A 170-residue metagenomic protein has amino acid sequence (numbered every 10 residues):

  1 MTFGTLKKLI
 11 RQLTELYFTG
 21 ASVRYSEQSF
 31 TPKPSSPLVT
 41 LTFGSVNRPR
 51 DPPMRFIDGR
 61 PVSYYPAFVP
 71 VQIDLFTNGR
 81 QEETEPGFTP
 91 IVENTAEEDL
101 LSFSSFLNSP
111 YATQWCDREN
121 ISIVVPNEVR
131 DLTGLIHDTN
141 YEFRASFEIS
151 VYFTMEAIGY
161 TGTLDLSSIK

Functional and structural regions predicted by a protein language model:
M1-P61: Small/polar-rich, solvent-exposed N-terminal microdomains that initiate assembly or binding
P49, Q81-E83, M155-G159: Residue-level signal for secondary-structure boundary sites
R55-G59, E83-T89: Flexible coil/linker segments and helix-coil junctions enriched in charged and small residues
S63-E82, P90, L101-F103, E142-F153: Oligomerization/assembly interface segments of phage tail-like spikes and tubes
N94-E98: Winged helix-turn-helix DNA-binding recognition segment
L100-P110: Bilobed periplasmic-binding protein/Venus flytrap-like ligand-binding cleft at the lobe interface of extracytoplasmic
N108-A157: Acidic-leaning, charged glycine-interspersed low-complexity segments
T163-K170: Short, cationic low-complexity segments
